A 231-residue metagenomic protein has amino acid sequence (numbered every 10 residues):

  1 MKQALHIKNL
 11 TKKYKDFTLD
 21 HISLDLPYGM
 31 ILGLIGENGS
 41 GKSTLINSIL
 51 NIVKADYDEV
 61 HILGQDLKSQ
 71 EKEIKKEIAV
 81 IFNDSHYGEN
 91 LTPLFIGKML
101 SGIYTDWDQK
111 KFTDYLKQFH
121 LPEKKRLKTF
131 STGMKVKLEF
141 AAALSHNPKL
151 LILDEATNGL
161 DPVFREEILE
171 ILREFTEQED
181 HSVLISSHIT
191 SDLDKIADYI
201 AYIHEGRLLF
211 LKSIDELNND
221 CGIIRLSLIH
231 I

Functional and structural regions predicted by a protein language model:
I7-L10, F17-P27, D58: Conserved beta-strand
L32-E37: The feature captures the beta-strand-to-loop junction immediately N-terminal to the Walker
D58-S69, E73-I74: Conserved ABC transporter NBD signature motif
V80-E139: ABC-family P-loop ATPase nucleotide-binding domains
L151-E155: Catalytic Walker B motif of ABC-type/P-loop ATPase nucleotide-binding domains
I229-I231: Conserved small/polar residues in nucleotide/adenosyl-binding loops
